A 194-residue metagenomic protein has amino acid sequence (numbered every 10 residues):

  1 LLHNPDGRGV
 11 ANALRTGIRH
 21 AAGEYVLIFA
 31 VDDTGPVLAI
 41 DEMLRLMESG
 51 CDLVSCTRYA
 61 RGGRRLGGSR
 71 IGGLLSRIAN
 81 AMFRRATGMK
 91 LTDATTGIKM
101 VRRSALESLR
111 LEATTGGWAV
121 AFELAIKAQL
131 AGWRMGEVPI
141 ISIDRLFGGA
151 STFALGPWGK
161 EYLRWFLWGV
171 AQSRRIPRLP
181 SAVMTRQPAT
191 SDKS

Functional and structural regions predicted by a protein language model:
N4-H20, Y25, V37-W118, I143-L163: Acceptor/aglycone-binding surface of glycosyltransferases and processive sugar-polymer synthases
V31: Walker B catalytic motif
E42, A86-G88, E112-S194: Hydrophobic helical membrane-anchoring modules
